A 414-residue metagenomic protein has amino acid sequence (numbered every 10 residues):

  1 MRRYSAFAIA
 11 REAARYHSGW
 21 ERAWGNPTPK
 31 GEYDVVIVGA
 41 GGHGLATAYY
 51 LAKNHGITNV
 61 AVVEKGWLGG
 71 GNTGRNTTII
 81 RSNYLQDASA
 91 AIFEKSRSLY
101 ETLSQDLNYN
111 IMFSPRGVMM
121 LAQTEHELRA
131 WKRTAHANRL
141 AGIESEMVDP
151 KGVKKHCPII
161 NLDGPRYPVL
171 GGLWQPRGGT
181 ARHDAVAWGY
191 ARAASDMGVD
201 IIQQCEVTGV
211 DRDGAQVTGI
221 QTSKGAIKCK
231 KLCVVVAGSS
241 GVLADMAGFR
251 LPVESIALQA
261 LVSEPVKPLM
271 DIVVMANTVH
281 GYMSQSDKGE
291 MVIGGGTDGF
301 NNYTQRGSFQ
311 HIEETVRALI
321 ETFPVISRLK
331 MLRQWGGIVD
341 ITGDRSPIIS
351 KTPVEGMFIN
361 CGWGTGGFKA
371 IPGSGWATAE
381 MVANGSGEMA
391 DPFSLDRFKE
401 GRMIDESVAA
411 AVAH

Functional and structural regions predicted by a protein language model:
M1-V35, K53-I57: Extreme N-terminal leader/targeting segments of oxidoreductases
A52-T73: Glycine-rich FAD pyrophosphate-binding loop
T77-I159, A318-I320: Dinucleotide-binding Rossmann-like beta1-alpha1 core, especially the glycine-rich loop that anchors the ADP
A91-E94, L121-A130, L173-A193, I202 (+1 more regions): Short beta-strand to alpha-helix junction loop
L173-K231: Helical element adjacent to the flavin cofactor pocket in flavoenzyme catalytic cores
T222-D271: Central helical "cap/lid" subdomain
P265-G356: Active-site lid/adjacent beta-loop-alpha segment flanking the redox-cofactor pocket in flavoenzymes
I320-H414: C-terminal catalytic lobe of FAD-dependent flavoproteins
